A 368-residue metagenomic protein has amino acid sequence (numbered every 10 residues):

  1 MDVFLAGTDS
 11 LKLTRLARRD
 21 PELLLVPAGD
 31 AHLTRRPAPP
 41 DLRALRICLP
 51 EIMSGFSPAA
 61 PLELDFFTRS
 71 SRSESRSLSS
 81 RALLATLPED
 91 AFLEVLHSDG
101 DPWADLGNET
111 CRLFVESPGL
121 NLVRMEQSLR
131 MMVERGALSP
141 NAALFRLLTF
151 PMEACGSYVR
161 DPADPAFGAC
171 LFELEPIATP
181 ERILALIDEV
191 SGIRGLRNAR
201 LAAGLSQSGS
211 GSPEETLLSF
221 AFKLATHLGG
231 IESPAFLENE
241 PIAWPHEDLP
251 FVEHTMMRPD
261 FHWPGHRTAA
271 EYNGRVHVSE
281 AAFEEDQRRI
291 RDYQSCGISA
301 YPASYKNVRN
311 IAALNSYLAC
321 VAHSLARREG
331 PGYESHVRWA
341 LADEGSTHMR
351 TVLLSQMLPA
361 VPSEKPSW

Functional and structural regions predicted by a protein language model:
M1-R194, G332-Y333, L341-W368: Short gly/ser-rich loop at a beta-strand->alpha-helix junction or flexible surface loop bordering the NTP-binding
F172-W368: Surface segments flanking catalytic/ligand-binding clefts of nucleic-acid enzymes
